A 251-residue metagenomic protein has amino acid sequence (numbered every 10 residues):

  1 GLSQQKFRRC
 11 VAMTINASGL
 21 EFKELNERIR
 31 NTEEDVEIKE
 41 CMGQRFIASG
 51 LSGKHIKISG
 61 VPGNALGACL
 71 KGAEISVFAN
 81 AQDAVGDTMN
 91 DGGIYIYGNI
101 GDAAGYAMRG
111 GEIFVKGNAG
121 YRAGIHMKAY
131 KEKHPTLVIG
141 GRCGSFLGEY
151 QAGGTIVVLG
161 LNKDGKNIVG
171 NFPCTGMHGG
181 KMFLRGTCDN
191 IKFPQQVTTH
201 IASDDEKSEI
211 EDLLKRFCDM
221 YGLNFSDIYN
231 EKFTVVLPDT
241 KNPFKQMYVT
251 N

Functional and structural regions predicted by a protein language model:
G1-A12: Short, Lys/Arg-enriched N-terminal segments with co-localized hydrophobic residues within the first ~10-30 amino acids
A12-N251: Long, distal/terminal scaffolding or interaction modules with repetitive or compositionally biased sequence
